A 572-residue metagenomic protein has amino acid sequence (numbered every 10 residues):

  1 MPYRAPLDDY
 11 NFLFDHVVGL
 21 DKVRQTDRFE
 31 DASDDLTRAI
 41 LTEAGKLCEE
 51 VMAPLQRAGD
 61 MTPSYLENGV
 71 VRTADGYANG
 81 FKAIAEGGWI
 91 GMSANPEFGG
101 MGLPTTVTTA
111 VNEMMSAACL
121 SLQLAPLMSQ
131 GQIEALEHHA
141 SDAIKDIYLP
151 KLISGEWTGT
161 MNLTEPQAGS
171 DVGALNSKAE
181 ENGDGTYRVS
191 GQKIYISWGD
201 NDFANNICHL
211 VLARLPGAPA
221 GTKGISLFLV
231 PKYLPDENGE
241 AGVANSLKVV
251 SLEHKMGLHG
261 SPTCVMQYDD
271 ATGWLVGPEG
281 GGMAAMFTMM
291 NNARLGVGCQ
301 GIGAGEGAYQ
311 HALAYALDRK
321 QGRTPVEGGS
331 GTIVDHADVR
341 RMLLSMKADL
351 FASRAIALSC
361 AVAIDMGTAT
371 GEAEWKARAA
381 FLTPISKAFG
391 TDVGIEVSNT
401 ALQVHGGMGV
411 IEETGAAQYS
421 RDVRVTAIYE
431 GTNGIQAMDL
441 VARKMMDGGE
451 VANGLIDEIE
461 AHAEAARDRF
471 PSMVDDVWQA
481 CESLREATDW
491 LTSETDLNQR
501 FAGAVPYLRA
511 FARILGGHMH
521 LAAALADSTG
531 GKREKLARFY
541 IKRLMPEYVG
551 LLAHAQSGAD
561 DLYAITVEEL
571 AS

Functional and structural regions predicted by a protein language model:
M1-Q123, I147, S557-S572: Amphipathic, small/basic residue-rich leader segments at the start of a protein or domain
R4, R188, L258, S359 (+3 more regions): Alpha-helix capping/hinge segments and adjacent helical runs
R28-D31, M61-A74, A285-G296, Q310-K347 (+4 more regions): Glycine-rich cofactor-pocket loops
S64, Y77, M128-S129, A140-S177 (+7 more regions): Internal maturation/activation junctions in enzymes
F98, D447, E458-S572: C-terminal amphipathic alpha-helical interaction region
T108, A179-N182, G257-F287, R319-G331 (+3 more regions): Flexible glycine/proline-rich, aromatic-decorated loop/lid segments
T186, S190-A244: A short core secondary-structure module
Y195-S197, L234-V250, K255, P262-A293 (+2 more regions): A glycine-rich, basic-preceded beta-loop-alpha segment at the flavin cofactor/substrate interface of flavin-utilizing
